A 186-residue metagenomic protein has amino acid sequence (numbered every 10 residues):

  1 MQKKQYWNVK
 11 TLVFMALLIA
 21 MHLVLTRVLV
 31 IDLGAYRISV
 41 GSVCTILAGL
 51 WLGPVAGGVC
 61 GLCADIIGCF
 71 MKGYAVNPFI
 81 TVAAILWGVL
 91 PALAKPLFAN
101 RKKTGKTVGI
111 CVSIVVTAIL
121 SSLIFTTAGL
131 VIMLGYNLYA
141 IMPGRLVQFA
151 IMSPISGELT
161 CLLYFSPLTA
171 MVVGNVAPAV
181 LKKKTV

Functional and structural regions predicted by a protein language model:
M1-V186: Loop-helix junctions at membrane interfaces
